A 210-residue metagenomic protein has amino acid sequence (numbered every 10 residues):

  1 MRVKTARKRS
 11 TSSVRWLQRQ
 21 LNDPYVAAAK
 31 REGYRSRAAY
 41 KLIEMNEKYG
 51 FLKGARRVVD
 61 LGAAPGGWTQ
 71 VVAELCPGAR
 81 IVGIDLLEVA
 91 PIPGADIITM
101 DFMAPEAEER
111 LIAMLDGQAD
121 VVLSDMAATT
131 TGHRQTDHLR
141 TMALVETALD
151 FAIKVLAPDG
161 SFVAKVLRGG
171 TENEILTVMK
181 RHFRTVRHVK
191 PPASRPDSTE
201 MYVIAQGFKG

Functional and structural regions predicted by a protein language model:
M1-R56: Class I SAM-dependent methyltransferase Rossmann-like catalytic core, especially the SAM/SAH-binding loop
E47-K53, L115-D116, K154-V155: Glycine-rich helix-loop-beta junction characteristic of Rossmann-like nucleotide cofactor-binding loops
G54-A64: Conserved class I S-adenosyl-L-methionine
P65-P77: Conserved SAM-binding loop of SAM-dependent methyltransferases across substrates and taxa, primarily the Class I
P77-A79, L156-S161: Short glycine-dipeptide loop
L86-T131: S-adenosyl-L-methionine
M142-P158: A short glycine-rich, Lys/Arg-flanked "PGG" loop and its adjoining helix->strand segment in the class I
R168-G210: Class I S-adenosyl-L-methionine
